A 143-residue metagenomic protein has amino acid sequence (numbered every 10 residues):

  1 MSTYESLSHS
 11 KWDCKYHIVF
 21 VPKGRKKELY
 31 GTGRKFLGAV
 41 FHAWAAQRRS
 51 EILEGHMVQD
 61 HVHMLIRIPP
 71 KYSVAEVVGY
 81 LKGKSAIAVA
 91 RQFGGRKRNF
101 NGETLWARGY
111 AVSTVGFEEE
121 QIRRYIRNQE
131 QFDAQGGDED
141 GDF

Functional and structural regions predicted by a protein language model:
M1-F143: Basic nucleic-acid-binding interfaces
